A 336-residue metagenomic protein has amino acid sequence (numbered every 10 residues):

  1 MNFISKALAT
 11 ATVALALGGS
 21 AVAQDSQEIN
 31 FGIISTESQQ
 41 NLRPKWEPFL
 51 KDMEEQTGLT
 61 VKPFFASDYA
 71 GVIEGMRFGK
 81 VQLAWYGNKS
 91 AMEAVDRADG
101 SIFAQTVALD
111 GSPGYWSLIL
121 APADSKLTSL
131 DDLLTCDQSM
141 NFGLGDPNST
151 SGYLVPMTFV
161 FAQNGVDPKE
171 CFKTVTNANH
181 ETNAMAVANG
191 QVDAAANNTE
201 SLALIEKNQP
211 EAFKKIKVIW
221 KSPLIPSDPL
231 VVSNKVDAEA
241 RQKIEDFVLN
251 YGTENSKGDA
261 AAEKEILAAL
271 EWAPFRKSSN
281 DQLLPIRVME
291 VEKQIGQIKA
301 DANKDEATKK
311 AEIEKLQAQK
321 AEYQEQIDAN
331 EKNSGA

Functional and structural regions predicted by a protein language model:
M1-A9: Bacterial N-terminal signal peptides that target proteins for export
A9-G18: Bacterial N-terminal signal peptides
G19-A23: Sec/Tat signal peptide C-region and signal peptidase I cleavage site
S26-E54, A66, K89, D110-M185: Bilobed "Venus flytrap"/periplasmic-binding protein-like clamshell domains and structurally analogous long
N30, I34-S35, A108-L118, P210-E245 (+1 more regions): Periplasmic-binding protein-like
E37-S38, L42-P48, K243-A336: An extracytoplasmic/periplasmic, membrane-proximal ligand-sensing/linker region
A70-A84, R97, Y115, H180-A195: Short helices/loops that flank or line small-molecule/ion binding pockets
W85-A98, F161-A162, A188-N189, D193-K214 (+1 more regions): A ligand-binding cleft/hinge motif common to bilobed small-molecule-binding domains
